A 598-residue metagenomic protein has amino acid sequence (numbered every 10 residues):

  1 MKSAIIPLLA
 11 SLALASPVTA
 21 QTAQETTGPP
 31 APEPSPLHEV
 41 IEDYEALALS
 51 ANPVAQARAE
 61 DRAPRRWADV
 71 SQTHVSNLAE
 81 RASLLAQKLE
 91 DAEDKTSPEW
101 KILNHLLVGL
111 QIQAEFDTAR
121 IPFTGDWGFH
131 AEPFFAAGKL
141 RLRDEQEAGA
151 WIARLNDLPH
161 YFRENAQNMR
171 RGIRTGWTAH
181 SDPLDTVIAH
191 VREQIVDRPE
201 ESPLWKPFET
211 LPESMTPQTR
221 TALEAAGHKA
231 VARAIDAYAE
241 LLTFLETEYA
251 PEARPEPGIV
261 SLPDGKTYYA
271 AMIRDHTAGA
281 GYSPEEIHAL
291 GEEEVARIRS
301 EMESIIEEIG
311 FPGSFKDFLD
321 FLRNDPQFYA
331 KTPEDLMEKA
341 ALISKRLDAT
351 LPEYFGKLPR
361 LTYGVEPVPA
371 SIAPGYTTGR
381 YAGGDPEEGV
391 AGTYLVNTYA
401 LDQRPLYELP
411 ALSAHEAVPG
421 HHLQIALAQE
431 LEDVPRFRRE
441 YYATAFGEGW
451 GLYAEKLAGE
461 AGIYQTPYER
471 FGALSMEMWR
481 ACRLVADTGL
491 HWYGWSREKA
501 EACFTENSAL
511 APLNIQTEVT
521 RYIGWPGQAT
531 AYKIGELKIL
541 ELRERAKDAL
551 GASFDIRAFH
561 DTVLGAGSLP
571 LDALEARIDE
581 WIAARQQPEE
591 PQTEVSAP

Functional and structural regions predicted by a protein language model:
M1-I6: Bacterial N-terminal signal peptides that target proteins for export
P7-A15: Bacterial N-terminal signal peptides
Q21-P598: N-terminal maturation segment of proteins
